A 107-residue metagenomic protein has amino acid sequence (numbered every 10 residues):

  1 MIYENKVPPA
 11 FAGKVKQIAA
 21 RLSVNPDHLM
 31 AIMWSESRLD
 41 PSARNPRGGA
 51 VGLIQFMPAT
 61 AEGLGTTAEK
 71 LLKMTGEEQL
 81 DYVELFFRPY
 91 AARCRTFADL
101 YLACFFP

Functional and structural regions predicted by a protein language model:
M1-P107: Catalytic glycan-binding domains that act on GlcNAc-containing polysaccharides
